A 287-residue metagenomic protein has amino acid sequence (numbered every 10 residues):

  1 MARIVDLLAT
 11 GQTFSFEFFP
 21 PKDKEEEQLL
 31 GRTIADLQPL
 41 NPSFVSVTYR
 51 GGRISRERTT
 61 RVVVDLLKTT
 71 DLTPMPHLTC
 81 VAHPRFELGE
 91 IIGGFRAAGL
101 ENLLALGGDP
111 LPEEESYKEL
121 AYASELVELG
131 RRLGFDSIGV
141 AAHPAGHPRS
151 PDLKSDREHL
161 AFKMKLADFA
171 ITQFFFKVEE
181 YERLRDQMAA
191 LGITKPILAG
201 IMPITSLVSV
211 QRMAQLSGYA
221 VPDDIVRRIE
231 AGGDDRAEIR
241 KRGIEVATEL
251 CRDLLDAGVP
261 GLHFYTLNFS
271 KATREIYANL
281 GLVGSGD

Functional and structural regions predicted by a protein language model:
M1-F16, D23, Q28, G284-D287: N-terminal amphipathic alpha-helix/helix-capping segment at the start of soluble metabolic enzymes
M1-V5, E25-Q28, R53-D65, P84-I91 (+4 more regions): Active-site-adjacent beta->alpha loops and helix N-cap segments on the catalytic face of soluble alpha/beta enzymes
R3, K118-P144, R149, L191-I244 (+2 more regions): Active-site pocket-lining/capping segments in soluble small-molecule metabolic enzymes
T13-L29, P74-F86, G139-S155, E230-E245: Active-site mouth loops of central-metabolism enzymes
E17, V45, F95, K163-L166 (+2 more regions): Conserved, mostly hydrophobic/aromatic
F18-P21, T48-G52, H77-H83, G108-P110 (+5 more regions): Active-site beta-loop-alpha junctions enriched in small/polar residues
K24-L37, T59, R85-G93, P151-F162 (+1 more regions): Short, acidic/polar
T33-T48: Catalytic domains of carbohydrate-active enzymes, especially glycoside hydrolases
